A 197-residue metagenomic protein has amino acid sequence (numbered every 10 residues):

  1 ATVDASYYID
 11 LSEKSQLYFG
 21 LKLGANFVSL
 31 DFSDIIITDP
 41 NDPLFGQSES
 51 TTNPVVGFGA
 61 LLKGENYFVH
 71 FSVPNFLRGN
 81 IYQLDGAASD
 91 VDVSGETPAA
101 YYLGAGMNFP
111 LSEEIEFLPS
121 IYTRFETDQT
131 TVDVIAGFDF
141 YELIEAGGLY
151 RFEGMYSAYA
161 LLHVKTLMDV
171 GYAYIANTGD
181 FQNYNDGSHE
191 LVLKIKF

Functional and structural regions predicted by a protein language model:
A1-F197: Subset of outer-membrane beta-barrel
